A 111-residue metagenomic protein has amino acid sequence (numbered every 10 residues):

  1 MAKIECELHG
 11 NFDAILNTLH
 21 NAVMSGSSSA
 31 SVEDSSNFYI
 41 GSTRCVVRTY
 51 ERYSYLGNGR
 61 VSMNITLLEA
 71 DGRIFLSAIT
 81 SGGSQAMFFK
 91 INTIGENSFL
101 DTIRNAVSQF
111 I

Functional and structural regions predicted by a protein language model:
M1-S27, S35, S108: Terminal, regulation- and interaction-focused segments at domain boundaries
A2, L16, M24, N58-R60 (+2 more regions): Acidic, Ser/Thr/Pro
K3, R44-C45, D71-R73: A generic structural signal for beta-strand entry/edge sites
I4-C6, R48, M63, L76: Hydrophobic residues positioned within well-ordered beta-strands of beta-sheet architectures
N21-S28, Y55, A70, D101 (+1 more regions): Short, intrinsically disordered, mixed-charge
S36-G41, V46-N64, L68: Surface-exposed short loop/turn segments
G57-I91: Beta-strand/loop substructures that line and gate deep hydrophobic ligand-binding cavities in soluble
A86-I111: A conserved amphipathic terminal alpha-helix motif
